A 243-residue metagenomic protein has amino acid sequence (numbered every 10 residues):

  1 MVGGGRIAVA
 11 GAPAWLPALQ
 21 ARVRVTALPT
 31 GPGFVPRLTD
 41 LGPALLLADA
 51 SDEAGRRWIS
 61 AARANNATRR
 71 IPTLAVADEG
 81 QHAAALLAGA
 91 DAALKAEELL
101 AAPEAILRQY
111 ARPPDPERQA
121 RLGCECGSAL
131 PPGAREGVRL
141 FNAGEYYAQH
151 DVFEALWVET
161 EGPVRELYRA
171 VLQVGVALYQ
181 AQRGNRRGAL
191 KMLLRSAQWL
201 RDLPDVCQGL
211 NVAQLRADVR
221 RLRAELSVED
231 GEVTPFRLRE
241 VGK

Functional and structural regions predicted by a protein language model:
V2-L19, V23-A27, L46-L47: Conserved acidic segment of CheY-like receiver
G31-F34, A44-A64, A77-Q81: Conserved phosphotransfer microenvironments
A67-P72: His-Asp phosphorelay/catalytic-motif detector in bacterial-type signaling
D78-A92: Alpha4 helix (beta4-alpha4-beta5 surface) of REC/receiver domains from two-component response regulators
P114-P132, E161-R165: TPR-adjacent "capping" and linker segments in tetratricopeptide-repeat scaffold/adaptor proteins
R186-P204: TPR/TPR-like (Sel1-like) alpha-helical repeat modules
